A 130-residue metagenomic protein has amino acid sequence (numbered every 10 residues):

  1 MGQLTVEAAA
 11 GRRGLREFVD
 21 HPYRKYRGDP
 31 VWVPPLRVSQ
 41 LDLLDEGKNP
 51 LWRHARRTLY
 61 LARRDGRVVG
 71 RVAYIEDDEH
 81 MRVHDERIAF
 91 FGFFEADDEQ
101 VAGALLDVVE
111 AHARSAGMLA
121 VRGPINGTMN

Functional and structural regions predicted by a protein language model:
M1-G47, F90: Short amphipathic alpha-helix that is part of the acyltransferase structural core
G2, A55-T58, G70: Short beta-strand or tight-loop elements that sit immediately N-terminal to catalytic metal-binding acidic residues
D45-R64: A short helix-loop-beta-strand connector motif used in the catalytic cores of GNAT acetyltransferases and, in some
K48, I75-E79: Alpha-helical subdomain
L61, R67-E76: Conserved beta-strand in the GNAT
R82-N130: Acyl-donor binding region in acyl/amide transferases
